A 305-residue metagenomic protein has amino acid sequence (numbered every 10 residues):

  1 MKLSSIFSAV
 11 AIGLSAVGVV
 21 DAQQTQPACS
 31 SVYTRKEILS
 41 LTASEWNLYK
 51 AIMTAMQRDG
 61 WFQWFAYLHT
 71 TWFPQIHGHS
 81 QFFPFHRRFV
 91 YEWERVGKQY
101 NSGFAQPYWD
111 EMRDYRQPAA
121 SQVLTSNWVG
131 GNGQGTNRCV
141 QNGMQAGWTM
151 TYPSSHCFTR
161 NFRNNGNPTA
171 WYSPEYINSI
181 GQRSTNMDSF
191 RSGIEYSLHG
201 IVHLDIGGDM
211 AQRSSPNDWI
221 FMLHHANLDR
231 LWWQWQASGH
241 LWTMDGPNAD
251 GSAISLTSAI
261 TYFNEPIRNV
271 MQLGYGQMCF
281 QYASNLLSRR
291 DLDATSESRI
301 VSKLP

Functional and structural regions predicted by a protein language model:
M1-Q23: Fungal secretory targeting signals
Q23-P305: C-terminal accessory segments of proteins
